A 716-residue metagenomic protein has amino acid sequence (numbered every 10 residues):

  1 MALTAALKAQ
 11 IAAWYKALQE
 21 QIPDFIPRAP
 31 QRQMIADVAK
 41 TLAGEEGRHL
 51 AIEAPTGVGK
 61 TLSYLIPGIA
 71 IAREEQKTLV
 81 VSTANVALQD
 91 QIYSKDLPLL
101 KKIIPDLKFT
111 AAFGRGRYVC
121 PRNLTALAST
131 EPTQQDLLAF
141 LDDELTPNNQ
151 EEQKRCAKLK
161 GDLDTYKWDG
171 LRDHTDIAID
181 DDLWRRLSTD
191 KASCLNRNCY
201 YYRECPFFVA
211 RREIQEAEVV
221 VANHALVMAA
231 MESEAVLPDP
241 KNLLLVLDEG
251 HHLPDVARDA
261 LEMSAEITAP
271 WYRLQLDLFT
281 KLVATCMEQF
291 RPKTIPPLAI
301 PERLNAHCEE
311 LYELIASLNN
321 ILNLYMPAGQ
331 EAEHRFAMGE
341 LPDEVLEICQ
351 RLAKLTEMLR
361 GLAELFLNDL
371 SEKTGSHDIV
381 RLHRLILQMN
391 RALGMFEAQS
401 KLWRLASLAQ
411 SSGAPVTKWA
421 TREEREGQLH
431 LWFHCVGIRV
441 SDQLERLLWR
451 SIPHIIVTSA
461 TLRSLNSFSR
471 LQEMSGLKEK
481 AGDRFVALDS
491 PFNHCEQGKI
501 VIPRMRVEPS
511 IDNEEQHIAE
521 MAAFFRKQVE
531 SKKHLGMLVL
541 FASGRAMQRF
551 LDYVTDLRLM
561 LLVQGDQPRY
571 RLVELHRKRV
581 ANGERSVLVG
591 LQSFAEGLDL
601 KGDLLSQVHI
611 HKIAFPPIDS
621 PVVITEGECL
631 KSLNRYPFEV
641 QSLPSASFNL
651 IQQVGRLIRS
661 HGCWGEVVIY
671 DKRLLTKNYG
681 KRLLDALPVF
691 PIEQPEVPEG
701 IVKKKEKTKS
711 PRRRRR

Functional and structural regions predicted by a protein language model:
A2-E20, I26, E75-T78, T83-E218 (+3 more regions): A substrate-engagement module of RecA-like helicase motors
G44-I66: Walker A/P-loop
Y64, A70, A87-D90, S94-P98 (+4 more regions): Signature of the SF2 helicase/ATPase Hel1-core->accessory helical subdomain module
T78-A87, I456-A460, L535-A542, I669-Y670: Conserved RecA-like ASCE P-loop NTPase motor core of nucleic-acid helicases/translocases
R185-E218, M228-L237, F366-R506, H517 (+2 more regions): A contiguous, basic/glycine-rich beta-loop/short-helix subdomain that forms a polymer-engagement track
R446, P503-A542: Conserved interdomain hinge at the start of the Helicase C-terminal
P503-E515, D566-L675: Conserved RecA-like P-loop NTPase helicase motor core
A542-D566: Conserved helicase motor "Helicase C" RecA-like lobe of SF1/SF2 P-loop NTPases
